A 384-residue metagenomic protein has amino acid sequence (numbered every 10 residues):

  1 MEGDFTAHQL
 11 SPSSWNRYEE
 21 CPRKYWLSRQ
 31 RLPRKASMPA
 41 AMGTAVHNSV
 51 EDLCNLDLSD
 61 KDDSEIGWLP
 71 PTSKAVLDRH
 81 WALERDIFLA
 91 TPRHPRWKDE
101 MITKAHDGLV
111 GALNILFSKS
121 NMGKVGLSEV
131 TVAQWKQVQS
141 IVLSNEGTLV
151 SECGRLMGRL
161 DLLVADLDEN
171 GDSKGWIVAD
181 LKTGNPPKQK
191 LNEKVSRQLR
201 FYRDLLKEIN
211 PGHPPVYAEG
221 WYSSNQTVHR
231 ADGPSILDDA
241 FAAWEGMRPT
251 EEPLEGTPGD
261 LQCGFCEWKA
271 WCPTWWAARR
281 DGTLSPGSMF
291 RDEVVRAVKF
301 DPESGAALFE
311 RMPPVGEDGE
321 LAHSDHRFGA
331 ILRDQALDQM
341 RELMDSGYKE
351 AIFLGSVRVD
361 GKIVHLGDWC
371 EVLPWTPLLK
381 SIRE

Functional and structural regions predicted by a protein language model:
Q9, Q189-S196, D204-G287, I363-E384: Metal-dependent nuclease catalytic regions and adjoining charged, substrate-binding loops involved in nucleic-acid end
P12-S59, K74: Nuclease catalytic cores
M42, A105, V195-Q198: Hydrophobic (often cysteine-bearing) scaffold residues that line and stabilize catalytic clefts of nucleotide/cofactor
D52-I141: A non-catalytic, helix-rich entry segment at domain boundaries
W135-F241: Mg2+/Mn2+-dependent nuclease catalytic core
L284-P313: Structural detector for short beta-strands of small beta-barrel domains
E293-R296, D334-P374: Flexible glycine-rich surface loops and low-complexity tracts that mediate binding to linear polymers
P314-D345: Beta-strand/loop nucleic-acid-binding surfaces
